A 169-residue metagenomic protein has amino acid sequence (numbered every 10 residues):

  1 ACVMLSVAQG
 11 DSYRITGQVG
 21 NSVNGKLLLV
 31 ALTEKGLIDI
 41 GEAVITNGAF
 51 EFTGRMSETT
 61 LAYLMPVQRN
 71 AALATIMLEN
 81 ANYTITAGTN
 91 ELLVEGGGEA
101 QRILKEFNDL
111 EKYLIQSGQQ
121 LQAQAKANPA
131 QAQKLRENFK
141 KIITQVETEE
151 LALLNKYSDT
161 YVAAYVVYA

Functional and structural regions predicted by a protein language model:
A1-A8: Hydrophobic h-region of N-terminal signal peptides that target proteins for export in Gram-negative bacteria
A8-A152: A non-transmembrane, solvent-exposed segment enriched in polar/low-complexity residues
E150-L154, V167-Y168: Amphipathic alpha-helical segments within well-ordered protein domains
S158-A169: Amphipathic alpha-helical repeat scaffolds of TPR domains
